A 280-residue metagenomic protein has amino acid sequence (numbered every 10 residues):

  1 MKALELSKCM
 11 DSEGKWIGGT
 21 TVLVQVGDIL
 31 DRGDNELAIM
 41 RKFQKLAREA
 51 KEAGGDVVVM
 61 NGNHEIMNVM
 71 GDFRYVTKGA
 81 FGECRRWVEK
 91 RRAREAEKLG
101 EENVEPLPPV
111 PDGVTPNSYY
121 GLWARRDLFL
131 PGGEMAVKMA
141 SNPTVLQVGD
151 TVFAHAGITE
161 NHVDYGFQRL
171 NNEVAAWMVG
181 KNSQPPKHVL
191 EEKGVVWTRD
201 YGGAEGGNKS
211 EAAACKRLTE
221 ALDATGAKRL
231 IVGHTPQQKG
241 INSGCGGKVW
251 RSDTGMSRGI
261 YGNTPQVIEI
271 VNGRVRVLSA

Functional and structural regions predicted by a protein language model:
M1-A280: Feature recognizes metal-dependent phosphohydrolase scaffolds
